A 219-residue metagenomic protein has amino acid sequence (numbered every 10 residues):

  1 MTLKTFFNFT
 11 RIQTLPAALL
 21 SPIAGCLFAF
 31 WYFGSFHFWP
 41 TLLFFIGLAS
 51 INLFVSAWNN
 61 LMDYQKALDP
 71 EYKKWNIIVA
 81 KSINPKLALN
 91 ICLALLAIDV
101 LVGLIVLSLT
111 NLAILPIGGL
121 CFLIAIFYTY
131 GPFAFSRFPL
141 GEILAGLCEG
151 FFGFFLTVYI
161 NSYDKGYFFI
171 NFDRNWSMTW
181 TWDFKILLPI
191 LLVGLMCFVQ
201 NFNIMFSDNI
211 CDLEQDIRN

Functional and structural regions predicted by a protein language model:
M1-L48, V55, P132-S136, C148 (+2 more regions): Topogenic membrane-insertion module of multi-pass membrane proteins
K4, Q13-A17, W39-L43, G47 (+4 more regions): Alpha-helical transmembrane segments of integral membrane proteins
I23-A24, F28, F33-W58, L115-I126 (+1 more regions): Membrane-embedded alpha-helical segments that form the functional core of polytopic membrane enzymes, especially those
G25, A29, F33, N59 (+6 more regions): Membrane-water interface at transmembrane helix exits
I51-I98, D216-N219: Aspartate-rich (DDxxD/NDxxD/DxxxD) Mg2+/diphosphate-binding motifs and their adjoining helix-loop segments
N76-N175: Intramembrane alpha-helical segments
Y167-W182, I217-N219: Membrane-interface interhelical connector segments
S207-N209, L213-N219: Acidic, Mg2+-coordinating active-site segments of isoprenoid diphosphate-utilizing enzymes
